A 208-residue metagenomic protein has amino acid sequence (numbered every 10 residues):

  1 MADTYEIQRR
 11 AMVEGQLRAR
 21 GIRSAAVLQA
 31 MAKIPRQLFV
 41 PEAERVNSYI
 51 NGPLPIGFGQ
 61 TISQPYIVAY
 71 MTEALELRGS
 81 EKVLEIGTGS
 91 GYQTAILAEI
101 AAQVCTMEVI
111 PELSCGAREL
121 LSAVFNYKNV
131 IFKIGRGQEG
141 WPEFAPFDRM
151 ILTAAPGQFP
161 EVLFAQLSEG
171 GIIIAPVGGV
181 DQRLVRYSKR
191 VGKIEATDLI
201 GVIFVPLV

Functional and structural regions predicted by a protein language model:
M1-L84, Y92-I96, I100, L113-V124 (+1 more regions): Class I SAM-dependent transferase core
E76-E195: Conserved nucleotide-cofactor-binding alpha/beta core module
